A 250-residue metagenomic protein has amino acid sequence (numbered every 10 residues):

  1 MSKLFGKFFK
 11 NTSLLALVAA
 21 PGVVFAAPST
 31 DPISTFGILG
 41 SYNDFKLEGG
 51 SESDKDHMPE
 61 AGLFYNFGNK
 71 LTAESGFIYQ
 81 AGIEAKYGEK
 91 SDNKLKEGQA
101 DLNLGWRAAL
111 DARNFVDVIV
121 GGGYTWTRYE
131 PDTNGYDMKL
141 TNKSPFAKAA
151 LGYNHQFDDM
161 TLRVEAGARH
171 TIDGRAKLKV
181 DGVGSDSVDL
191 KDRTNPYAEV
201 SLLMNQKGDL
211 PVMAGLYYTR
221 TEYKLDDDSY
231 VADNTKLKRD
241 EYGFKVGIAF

Functional and structural regions predicted by a protein language model:
M1-T35, A249: Cleavable N-terminal export/targeting peptides
V24-N93, G247: Short glycine/proline- and aromatic-enriched beta-strand/turn motifs that initiate or cap beta-hairpins
A26-I33, G68-I78, A108-V116, Q156-V164 (+1 more regions): Short loop/turn motifs that connect adjacent beta-strands in outer-membrane beta-barrel proteins
P32-S34, K55-A61, F77, K94-A100 (+5 more regions): Residues that define the transmembrane beta-barrel architecture of outer-membrane proteins
F36-G40, S75, Y79-I83, V118-G122 (+5 more regions): Membrane-embedded beta-strand positions of outer-membrane beta-barrel proteins
G40-K46, F67, I83-E89, A108 (+7 more regions): Transmembrane beta-strands of outer-membrane beta-barrel pores
K46-D54, K86-E97, R128-L140, D173-V188 (+1 more regions): Outer-membrane beta-barrel translocator domains and adjoining extracellular loop/strand segments of Gram-negative
K177, S187-F250: Predominantly the C-terminal beta-signal and adjacent terminal strand-loop region of outer-membrane beta-barrel
